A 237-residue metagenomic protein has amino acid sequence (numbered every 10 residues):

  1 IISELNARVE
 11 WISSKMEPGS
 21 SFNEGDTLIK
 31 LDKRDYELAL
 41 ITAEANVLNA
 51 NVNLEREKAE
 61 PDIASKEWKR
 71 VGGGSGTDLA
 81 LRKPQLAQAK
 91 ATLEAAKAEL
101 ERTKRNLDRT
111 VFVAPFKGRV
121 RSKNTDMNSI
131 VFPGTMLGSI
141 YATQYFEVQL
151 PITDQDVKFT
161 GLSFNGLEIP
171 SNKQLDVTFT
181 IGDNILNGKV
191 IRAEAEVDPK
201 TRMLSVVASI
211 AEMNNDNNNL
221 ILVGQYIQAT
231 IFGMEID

Functional and structural regions predicted by a protein language model:
I1-N46, R121-D126, P133, R192-E194: Long, amphipathic coiled-coil "stalk"/hairpin helices in large membrane-associated assemblies
I1-W11, E99-E101, A114, N124 (+3 more regions): N-terminal beta-strand block that forms a small beta-sandwich/beta-barrel module immediately after a flexible targeting
E10, S20-E24, N106, V113-F159 (+2 more regions): Surface-exposed patches in structured soluble domains
T27, K33-R34, M136, A142 (+3 more regions): Short, surface-exposed secondary-structure boundary micro-motifs
A45, N49-N53, E57, L79-A114: Extended amphipathic alpha-helical segments
I63-L81: Interfacial juxtamembrane loops and adjacent helix segments that form the catalytic/substrate-binding surfaces
A142-T143, L162-N187, D198: Low-complexity, intrinsically disordered, polar/proline/glycine/glutamine-rich protein-protein interaction regions
D183-D237: Structural microfeature recognizing short secondary-structure transition sites
